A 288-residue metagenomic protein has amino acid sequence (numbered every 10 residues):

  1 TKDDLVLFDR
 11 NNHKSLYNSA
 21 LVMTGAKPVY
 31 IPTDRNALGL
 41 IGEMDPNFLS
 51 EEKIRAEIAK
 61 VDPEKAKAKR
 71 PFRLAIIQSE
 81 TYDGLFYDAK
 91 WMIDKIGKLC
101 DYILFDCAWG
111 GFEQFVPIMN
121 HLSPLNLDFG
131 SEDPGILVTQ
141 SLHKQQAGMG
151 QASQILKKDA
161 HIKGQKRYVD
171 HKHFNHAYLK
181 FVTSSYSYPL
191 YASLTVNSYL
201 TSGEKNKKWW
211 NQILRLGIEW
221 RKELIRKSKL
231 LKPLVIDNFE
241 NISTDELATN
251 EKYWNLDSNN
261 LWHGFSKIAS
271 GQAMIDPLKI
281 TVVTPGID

Functional and structural regions predicted by a protein language model:
T1-S228: Conserved PLP-enzyme active-site core in the AAT-like
L214-D288: Conserved C-terminal alpha-helix-loop-beta "cap" of PLP-dependent enzymes that closes/shapes the active-site mouth
